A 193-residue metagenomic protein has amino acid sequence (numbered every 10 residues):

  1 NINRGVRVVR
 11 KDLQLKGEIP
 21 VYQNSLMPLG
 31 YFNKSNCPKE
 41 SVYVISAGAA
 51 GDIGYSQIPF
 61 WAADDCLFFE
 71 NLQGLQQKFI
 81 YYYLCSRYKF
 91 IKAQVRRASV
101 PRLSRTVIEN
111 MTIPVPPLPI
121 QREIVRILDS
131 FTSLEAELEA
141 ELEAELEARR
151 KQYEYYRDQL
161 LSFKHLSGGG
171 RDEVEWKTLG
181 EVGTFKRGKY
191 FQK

Functional and structural regions predicted by a protein language model:
N1-V6, K11-Q23, G168-K189: Non-catalytic DNA-recognition/assembly elements of restriction-modification systems
N3, T132-E135, E139-L142, L160 (+2 more regions): A generic secondary-structure signal for well-formed alpha-helical elements
V9-G17, F32-N33, S41, K193: DNA polymerase processivity clamps
Q23-Y88, R97, S104: A short beta-sheet element
Q76, V107-E154, V174: Amphipathic alpha-helical segments
F90-L118: Short, flexible domain-boundary/linker segments around small modular repeats
P117-L118, Q159-S162, V182: Structural preference for solvent-exposed beta-strand-turn elements and adjacent flexible terminal/loop segments within
